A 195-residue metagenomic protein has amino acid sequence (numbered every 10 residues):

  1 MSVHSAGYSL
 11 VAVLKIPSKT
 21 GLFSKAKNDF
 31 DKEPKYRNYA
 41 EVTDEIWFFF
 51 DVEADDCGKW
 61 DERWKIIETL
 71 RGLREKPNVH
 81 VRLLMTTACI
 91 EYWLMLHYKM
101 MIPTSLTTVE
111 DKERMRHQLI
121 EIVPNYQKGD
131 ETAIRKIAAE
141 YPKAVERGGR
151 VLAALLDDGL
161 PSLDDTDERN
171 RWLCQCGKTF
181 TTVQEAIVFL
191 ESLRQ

Functional and structural regions predicted by a protein language model:
S2-L14, K27-W47, V52-Q195: C-terminal accessory helical subdomains adjacent to catalytic cores in phosphodiester- and nucleotide-handling enzymes
I16-L22: Short, charge-patterned binding micro-sites
